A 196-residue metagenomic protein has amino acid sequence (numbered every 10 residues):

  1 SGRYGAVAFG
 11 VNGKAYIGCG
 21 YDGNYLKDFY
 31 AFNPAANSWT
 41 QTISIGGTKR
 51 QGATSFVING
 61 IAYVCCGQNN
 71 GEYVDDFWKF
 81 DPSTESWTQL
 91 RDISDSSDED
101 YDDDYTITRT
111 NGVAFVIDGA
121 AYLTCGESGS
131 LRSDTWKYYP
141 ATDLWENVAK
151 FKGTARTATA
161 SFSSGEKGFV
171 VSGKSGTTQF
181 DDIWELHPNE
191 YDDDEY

Functional and structural regions predicted by a protein language model:
S1-Y196: Kelch-like beta-propeller repeat domains
